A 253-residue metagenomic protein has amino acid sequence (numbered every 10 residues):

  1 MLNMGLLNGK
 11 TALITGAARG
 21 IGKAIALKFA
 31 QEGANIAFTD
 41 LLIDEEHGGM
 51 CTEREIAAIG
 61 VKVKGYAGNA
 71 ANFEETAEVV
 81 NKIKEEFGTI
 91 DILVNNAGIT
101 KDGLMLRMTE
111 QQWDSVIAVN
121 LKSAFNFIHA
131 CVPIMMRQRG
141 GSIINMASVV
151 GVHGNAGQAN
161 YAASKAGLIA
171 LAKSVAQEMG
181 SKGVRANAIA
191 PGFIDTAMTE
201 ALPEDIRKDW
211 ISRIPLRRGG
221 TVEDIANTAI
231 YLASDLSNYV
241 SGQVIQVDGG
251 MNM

Functional and structural regions predicted by a protein language model:
M1-F87, K101, Q111-Q112: Short-chain dehydrogenase/reductase
L104-M105, Q112-I117, T199, W210: Substrate-binding pocket helix/loop in short-chain dehydrogenase/reductase
L106, H153-A159, S181-K182, R217 (+1 more regions): Active-site loop immediately N-terminal to the catalytic Tyr-X3-Lys motif of short-chain dehydrogenase/reductase
F125-I128, R218-V247, N252: C-terminal substrate-recognition "lid" of short-chain dehydrogenase/reductases
I128, S164, A172: Active-site helix of classical SDR
P133, Q177-S181, N238: Alpha-helical segment proximal to the catalytic Tyr-Lys
S148: Residue(s) in the substrate-gating loop at a strand-loop-helix junction that position the organic substrate next
